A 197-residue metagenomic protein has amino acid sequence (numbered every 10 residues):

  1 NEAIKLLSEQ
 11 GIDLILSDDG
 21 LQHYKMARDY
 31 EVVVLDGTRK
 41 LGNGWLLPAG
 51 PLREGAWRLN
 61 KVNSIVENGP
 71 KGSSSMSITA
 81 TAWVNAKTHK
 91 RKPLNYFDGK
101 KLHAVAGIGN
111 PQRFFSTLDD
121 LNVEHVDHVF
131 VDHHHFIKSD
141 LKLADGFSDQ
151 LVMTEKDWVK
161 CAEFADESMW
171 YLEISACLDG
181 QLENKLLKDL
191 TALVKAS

Functional and structural regions predicted by a protein language model:
N1-S75, V84: Phosphate/Mg2+-binding loops and adjacent switch elements in nucleotide/diphosphate-handling enzyme cores
D19, T154-K156: Short secondary-structure boundary segments
M26-A27, A56-K61, Y96-D98, D145-G146 (+1 more regions): Short, conserved loop/helix-junction motifs that constitute active-site signature segments in enzyme catalytic cores
L35, M76, H128, L172-E173: Hydrophobic residues at beta-strand termini and immediately following loops that shape nucleotide-binding pockets
T81-K92, F136: Acidic anion/phosphate-binding donor-loop and adjacent secondary structure in glycosyltransferase catalytic cores
A82-V84, N95-D132, D157, L187-K188: Redox- and metal-dependent alpha/beta enzyme cores, enriched for Fe-S-associated oxidoreductases and cofactor-handling
V131-H135, S168-A196: Short, flexible loop segments at boundaries between secondary-structure elements
H134-D149, K156-W158: A short, acidic, amphipathic alpha-helical segment used as a generic capping/interface helix at domain edges
